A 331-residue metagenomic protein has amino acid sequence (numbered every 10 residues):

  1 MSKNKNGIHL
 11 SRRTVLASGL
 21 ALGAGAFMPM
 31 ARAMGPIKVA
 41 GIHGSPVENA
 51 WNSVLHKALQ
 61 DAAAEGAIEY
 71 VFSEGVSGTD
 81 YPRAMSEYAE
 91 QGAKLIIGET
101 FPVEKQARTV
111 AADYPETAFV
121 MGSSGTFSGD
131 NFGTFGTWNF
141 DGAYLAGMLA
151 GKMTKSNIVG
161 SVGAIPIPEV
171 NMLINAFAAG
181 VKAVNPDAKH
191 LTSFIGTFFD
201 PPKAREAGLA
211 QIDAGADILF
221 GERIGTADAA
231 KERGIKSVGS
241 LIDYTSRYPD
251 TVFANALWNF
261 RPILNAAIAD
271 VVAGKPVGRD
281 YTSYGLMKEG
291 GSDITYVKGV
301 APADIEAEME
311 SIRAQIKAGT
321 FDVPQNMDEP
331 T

Functional and structural regions predicted by a protein language model:
M1-L10, T14-M30: N-terminal secretory signal peptides
F27-I42: C-terminal segment of N-terminal export signals and the immediately downstream linker at the start of the mature
K38-A62, V71-Y81, F101, P166-N171: Extracytoplasmic "Venus flytrap"
L59, L145-A188, T192, D280-A301: An alpha-beta-alpha
G66-E74, D187-F198: Short beta-strand elements in bilobed, periplasmic/extracellular small-molecule ligand-binding domains
A93-T100, V120-G122, A214-I224, S240: Periplasmic-binding protein-like
F127-G151, S161-P166, P249-P262: Short beta-strand elements at the ligand-binding edges of bilobed clamshell
A273-T331: Hinge/cleft segment of the Venus flytrap/periplasmic-binding protein
